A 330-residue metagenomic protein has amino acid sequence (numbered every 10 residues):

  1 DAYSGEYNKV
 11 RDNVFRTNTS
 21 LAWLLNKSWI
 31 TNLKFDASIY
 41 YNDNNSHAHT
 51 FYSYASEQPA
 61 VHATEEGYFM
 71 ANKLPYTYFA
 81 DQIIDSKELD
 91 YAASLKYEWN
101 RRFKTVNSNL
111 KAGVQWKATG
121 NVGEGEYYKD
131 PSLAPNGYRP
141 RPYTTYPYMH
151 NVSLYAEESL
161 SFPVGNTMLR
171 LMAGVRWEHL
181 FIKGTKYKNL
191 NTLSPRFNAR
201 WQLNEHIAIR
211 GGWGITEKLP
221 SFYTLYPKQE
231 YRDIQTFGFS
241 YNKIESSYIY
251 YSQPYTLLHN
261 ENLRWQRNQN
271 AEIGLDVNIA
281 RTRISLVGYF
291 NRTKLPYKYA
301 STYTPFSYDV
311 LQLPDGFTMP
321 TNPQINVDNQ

Functional and structural regions predicted by a protein language model:
D1-Y7, N45-Y54, V122-D130, K183-L193 (+5 more regions): Outer-membrane beta-barrel translocator domains and adjoining extracellular loop/strand segments of Gram-negative
A2, Y54-Y78, G120-P142, E230-L257 (+1 more regions): Surface-exposed loop/turn segments flanking beta-strands in extracellular/periplasmic regions
Y3-Y7, F79-I83, P140-T144, Y187 (+7 more regions): Short, flexible coil/linker segments at or flanking structured domains
N8-K186, Q202: Face-selective signature of the C-terminal outer-membrane beta-barrel domain
F35, F197, L275, T321 (+1 more regions): Intrinsic-disorder/low-complexity regions
Q82, E88-S94, L263-R264, I279 (+1 more regions): Outer membrane beta-barrel strand-and-loop segments of large Gram-negative receptors, especially TonB-dependent
P131-L133, S221, N326: Short, solvent-exposed coil/turn linker segments
T145-R292: Structural signature of Gram-negative outer-membrane beta-barrels, strongest in the C-terminal barrel of TonB-dependent
